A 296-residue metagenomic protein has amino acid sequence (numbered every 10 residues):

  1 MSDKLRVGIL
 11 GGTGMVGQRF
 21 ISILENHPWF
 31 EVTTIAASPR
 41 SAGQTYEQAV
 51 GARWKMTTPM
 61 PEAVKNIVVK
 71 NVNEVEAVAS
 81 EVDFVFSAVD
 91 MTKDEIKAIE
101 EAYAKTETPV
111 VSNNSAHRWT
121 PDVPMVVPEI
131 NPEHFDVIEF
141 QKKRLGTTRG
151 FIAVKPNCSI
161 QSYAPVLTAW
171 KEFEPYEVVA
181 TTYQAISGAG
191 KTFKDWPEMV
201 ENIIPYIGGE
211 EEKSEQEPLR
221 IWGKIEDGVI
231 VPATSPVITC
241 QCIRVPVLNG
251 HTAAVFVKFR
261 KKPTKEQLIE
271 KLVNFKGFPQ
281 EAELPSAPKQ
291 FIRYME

Functional and structural regions predicted by a protein language model:
M1-Y206, P236-V237, E270, N274 (+2 more regions): N-terminal Rossmann-like NAD(P) cofactor-binding subdomain of oxidoreductases, focused on the glycine-rich
V78, N202-E296: Contiguous C-terminal substrate-recognition/catalytic subdomains in enzyme active sites
